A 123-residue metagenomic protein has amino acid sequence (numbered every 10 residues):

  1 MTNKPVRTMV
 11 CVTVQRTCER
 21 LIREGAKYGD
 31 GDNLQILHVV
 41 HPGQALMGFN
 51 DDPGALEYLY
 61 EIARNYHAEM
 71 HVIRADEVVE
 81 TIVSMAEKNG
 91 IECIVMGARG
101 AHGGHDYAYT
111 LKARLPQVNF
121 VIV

Functional and structural regions predicted by a protein language model:
M1, Y66-I94: Structural beta-alpha unit
T2-N50, A63: Small/aliphatic-rich secondary-structure junction motif
I22-G25, T81-M85, Y107-T110: A short acidic, amphipathic alpha-helical/loop segment
G29, A63, A86, K112-L115: A generic structural signal for well-ordered alpha-helical segments
N33, H67, G90, L115-N119: Residue-level detector of structured alpha->beta connecting loops
Q35-L37, E69-R74, F120-V123: General small-molecule cofactor/ligand-binding pocket signal
F49, P53-Y60, H105: Short, surface-exposed alpha-helical segments at coil->helix boundaries
M96-V123: Gly/Ser-rich helix-loop-strand patches that form or flank binding pockets for ribonucleotide-derived cofactors
